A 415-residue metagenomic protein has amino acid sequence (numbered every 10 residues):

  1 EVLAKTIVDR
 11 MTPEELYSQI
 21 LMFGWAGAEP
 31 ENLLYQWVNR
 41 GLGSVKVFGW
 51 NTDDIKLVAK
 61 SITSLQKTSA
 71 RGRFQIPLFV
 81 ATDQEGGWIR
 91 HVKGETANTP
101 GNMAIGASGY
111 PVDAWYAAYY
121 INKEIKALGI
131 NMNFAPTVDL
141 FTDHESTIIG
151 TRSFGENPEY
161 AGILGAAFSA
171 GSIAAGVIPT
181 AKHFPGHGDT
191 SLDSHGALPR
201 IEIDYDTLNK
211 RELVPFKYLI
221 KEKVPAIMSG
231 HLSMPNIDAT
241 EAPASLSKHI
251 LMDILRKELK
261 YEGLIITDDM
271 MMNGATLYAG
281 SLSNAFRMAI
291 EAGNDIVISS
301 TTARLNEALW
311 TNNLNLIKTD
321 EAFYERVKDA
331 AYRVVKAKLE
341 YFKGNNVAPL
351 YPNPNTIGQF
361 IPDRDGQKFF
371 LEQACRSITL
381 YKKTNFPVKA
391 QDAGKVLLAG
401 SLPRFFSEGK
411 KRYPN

Functional and structural regions predicted by a protein language model:
E1-G94, K383: N-terminal hydrophobic targeting/anchoring segments and the immediately downstream early-domain regions of hydrolases
E1-N39, A279-N415: Preference for extracellular/luminal or secreted protein segments
T6-I7, F23-A28, V47-D53, N102-W115 (+7 more regions): Second-shell loop/turn segments in exported
T12, D54-F74, W88-R90, E156-R326 (+1 more regions): Second-shell residues forming the walls of enzyme active-site clefts
M22, S44-K46, N133-F134, T180 (+2 more regions): Conserved beta-strand positions in the central sheet of alpha/beta enzyme cores
W25-E29, A81-I89, N131-F141, A181-H187 (+2 more regions): Short glycine-enriched loops at secondary-structure junctions
Y35-F48, Y119-N133: Catalytic domains of carbohydrate-active enzymes, especially glycoside hydrolases
I105-I130, T137-P158, G165, S169 (+2 more regions): A substrate-binding/cap region within the structured catalytic cores of diverse enzymes
